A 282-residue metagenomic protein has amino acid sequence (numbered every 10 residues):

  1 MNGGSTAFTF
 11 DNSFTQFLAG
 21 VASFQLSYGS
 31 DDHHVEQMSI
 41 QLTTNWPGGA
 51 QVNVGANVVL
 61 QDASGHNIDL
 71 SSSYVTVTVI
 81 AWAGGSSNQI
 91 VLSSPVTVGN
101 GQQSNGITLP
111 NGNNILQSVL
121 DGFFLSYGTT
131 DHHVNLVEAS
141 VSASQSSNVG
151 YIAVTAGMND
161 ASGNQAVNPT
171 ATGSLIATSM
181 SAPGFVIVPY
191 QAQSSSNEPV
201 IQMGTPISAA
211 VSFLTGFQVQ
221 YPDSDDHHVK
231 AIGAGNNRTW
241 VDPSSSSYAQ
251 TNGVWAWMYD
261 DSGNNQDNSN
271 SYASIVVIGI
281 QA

Functional and structural regions predicted by a protein language model:
M1-A282: Extracellular attachment/recognition segments
